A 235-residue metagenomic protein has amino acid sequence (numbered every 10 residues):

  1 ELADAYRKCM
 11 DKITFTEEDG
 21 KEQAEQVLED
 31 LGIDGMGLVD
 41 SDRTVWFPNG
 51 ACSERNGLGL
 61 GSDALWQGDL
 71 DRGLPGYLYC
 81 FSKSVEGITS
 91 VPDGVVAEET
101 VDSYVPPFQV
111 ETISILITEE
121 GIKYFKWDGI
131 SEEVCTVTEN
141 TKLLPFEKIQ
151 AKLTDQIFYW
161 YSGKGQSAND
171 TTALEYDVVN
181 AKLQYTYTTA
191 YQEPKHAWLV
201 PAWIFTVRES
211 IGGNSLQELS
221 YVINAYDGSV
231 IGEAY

Functional and structural regions predicted by a protein language model:
E1-V105, S131: Preferential activation on post-signal-peptide N-terminal prodomains/segments of secreted or lumenal proteins
C9-T16, A173-D177, A197-P201, Q217-E218: Glycine-rich, flexible loop segments associated with nucleotide phosphate handling
A24, I115, W203-F205, G228: Conserved histidines in hydrophobic membrane contexts and catalytic metal-binding motifs
L74-G76, F108-V110, W198-A202, L216: A general secondary-structure signal for short beta-strands and their flanking turns/coil in non-transmembrane regions
F81-T89, Q184-T186, T206-S210: Generic short beta-strand segments
S90-K126, I211-Y235: A short, surface-exposed beta-strand/turn
V105-L199: Charged, low-complexity helical/coil segments in non-catalytic cytosolic or luminal regions
T189-K195, A202-N214: C-terminal structured domain segments
